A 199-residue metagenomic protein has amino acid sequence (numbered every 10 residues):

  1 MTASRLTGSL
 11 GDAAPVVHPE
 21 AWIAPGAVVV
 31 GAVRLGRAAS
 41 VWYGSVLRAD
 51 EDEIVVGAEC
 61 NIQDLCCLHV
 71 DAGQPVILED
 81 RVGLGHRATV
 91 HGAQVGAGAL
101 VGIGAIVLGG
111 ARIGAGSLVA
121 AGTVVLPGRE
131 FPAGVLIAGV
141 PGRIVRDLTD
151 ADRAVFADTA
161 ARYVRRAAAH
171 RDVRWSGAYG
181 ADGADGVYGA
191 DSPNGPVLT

Functional and structural regions predicted by a protein language model:
M1-V16, Q74-T89, A97, G134-T199: C-terminal segments of enzyme domains that contribute to small-molecule binding surfaces
P19, A24-P25, V30-G31, G36-R37 (+15 more regions): Left-handed beta-helix
I54: A short, polar/charged loop-to-alpha-helix boundary motif
